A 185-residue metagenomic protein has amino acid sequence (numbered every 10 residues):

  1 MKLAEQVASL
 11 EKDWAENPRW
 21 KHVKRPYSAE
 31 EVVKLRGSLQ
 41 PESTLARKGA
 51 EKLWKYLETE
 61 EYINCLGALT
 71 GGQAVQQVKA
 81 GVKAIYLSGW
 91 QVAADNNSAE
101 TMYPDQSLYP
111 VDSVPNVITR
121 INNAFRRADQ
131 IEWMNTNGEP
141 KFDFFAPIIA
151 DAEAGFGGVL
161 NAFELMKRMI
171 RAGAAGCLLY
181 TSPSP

Functional and structural regions predicted by a protein language model:
Y27, V32-C65, N135-P140: N-terminal amphipathic alpha-helix/helix-capping segment at the start of soluble metabolic enzymes
E60-Y62, V82-K83, F144-A146, A174-A175: Short, well-ordered coil/turn segments that N-cap beta-strands
N64-G67, I85-L87, I148-A152, C177-L179: Hydrophobic faces of well-ordered beta-strands that scaffold small-molecule active sites in alpha/beta enzyme cores
C65-G72, D112-S113, E153-R168: Glycine-rich anion/phosphate-binding loops
V75-N96: N-terminal glycine-rich anion-binding loops that anchor highly charged ligand groups
Q77, D151, G173: Conserved, mostly hydrophobic/aromatic
M102-I149: Alpha-helix-loop-beta-strand connector modules within alpha/beta enzyme cores
Y180-P185: Conserved small/polar residues in nucleotide/adenosyl-binding loops
